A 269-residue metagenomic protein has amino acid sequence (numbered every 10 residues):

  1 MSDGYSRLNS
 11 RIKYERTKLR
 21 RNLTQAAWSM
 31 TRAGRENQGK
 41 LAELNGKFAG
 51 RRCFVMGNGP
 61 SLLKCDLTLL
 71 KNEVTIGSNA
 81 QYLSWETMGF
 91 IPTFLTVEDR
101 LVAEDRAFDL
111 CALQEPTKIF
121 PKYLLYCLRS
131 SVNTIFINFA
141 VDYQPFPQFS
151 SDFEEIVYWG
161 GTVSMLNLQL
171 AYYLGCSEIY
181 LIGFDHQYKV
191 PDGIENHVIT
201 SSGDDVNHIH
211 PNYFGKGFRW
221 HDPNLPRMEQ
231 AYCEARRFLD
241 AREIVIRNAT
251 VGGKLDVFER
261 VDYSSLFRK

Functional and structural regions predicted by a protein language model:
S2-K269: Metal-ion/cofactor- or nucleotide/acyl-coenzyme-handling active-site neighborhoods
